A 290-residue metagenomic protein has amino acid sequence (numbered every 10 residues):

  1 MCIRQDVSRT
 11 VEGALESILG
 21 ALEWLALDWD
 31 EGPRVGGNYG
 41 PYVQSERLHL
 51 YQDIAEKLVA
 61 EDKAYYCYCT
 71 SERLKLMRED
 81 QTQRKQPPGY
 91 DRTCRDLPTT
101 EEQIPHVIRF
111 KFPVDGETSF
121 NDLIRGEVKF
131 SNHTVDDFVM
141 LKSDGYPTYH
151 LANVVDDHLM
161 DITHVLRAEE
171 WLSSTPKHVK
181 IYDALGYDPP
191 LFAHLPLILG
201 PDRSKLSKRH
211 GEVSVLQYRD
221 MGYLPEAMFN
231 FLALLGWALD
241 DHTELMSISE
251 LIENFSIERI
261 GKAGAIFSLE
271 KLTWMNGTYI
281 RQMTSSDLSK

Functional and structural regions predicted by a protein language model:
M1-Q83, S173-Y187, A227: N-terminal Rossmann-like or analogous alpha/beta NTP/dinucleotide-binding catalytic cores that position adenine
Q5-D6, L159, L166, Y279: A generic structural motif
S8, S173, L185-K290: Catalytic adenosine-cofactor/nucleotide-binding cores of aminoacyl-tRNA synthetases and other
L15, L48, Q52, S71-L74 (+10 more regions): Alpha-helix initiation and N-capping motif
V35-N38, M160, E212: Short glycine-enriched loop/turn motifs at secondary-structure junctions
K57-A60, A64-H194, L199-L206, S214 (+1 more regions): Active-site cores that bind ATP or allylic diphosphates and position pyrophosphate for catalysis
